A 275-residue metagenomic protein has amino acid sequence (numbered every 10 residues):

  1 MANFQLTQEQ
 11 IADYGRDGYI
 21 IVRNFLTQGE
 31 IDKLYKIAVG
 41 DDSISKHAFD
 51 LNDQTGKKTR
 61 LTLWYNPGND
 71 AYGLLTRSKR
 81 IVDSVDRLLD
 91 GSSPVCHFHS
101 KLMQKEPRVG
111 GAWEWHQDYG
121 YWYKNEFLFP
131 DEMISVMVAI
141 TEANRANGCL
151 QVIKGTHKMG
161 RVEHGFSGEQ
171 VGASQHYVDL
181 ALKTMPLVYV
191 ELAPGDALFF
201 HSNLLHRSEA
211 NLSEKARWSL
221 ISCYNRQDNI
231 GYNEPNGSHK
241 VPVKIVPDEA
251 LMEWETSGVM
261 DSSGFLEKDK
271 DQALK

Functional and structural regions predicted by a protein language model:
A2-D17, V22-E126, G165, P235 (+2 more regions): Non-heme Fe(II)-dependent double-stranded beta-helix
I44, A48-D50, Q54, S84 (+2 more regions): Non-heme Fe(II)/2-oxoglutarate
T59, Q117-G120, Q170-T184, A216 (+1 more regions): Short, surface-exposed loop/helix-turn segments at secondary-structure junctions that function as lids/hinges flanking
I81, P107-G110, A143-R145, K158 (+2 more regions): Short, charged/polar surface micro-motifs in flexible loops or helix N-caps
S93-S100, G111-W113, E132-V138, G148 (+1 more regions): Generic beta-strand structural signal
Q104-P107, I153-G160, R217, C223-N229: Short edge-strand/loop segments of extracellular domains
Y123-R145, E191-L192, C223-R226: Short, conserved beta-strand element in jelly-roll/cupin
A143-L205: Double-stranded beta-helix
